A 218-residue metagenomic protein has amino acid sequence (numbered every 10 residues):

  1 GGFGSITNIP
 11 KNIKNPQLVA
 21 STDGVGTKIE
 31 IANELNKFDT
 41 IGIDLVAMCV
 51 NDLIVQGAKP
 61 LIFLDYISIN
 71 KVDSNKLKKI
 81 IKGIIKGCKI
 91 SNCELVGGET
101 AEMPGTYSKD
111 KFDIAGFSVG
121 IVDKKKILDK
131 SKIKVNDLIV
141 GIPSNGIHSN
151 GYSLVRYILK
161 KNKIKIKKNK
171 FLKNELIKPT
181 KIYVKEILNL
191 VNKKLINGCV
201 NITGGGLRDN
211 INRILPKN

Functional and structural regions predicted by a protein language model:
G1-N218: Helix-biased detector of long, well-ordered alpha-helical tracts
